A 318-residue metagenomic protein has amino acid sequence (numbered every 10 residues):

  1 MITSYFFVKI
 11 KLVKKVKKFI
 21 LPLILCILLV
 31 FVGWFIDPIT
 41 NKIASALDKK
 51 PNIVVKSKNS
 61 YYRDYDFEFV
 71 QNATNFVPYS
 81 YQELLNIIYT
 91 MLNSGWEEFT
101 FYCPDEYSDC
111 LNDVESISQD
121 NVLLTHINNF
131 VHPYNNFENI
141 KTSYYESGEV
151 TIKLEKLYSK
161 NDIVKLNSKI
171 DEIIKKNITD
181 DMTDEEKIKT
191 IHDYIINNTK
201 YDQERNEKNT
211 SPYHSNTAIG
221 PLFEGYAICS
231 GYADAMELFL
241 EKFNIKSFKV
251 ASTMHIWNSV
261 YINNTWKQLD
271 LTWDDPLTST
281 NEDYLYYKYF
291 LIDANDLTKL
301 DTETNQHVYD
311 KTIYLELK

Functional and structural regions predicted by a protein language model:
Y5-F7, F19, F35, F239: Aromatic (phenylalanine/tyrosine) cluster motif
F7-L29: N-terminal Sec-pathway targeting helices
W34-T151: Intrinsically disordered, low-complexity N-terminal segments that are enriched in acidic
L157-Y158, N197-D202, N206, I228-C229 (+2 more regions): Solvent-exposed loop/turn segments at secondary-structure junctions within structured extracellular/periplasmic domains
S159-P221: Secondary-structure boundary elements
A218-G231: A short, highly charged nucleic-acid-interacting micro-segment common to nuclease and nuclease-linked defense proteins
S230-L297: Hydrophobic/aromatic-rich core segments of domains that either
E282-K318: Low-complexity, Gly/Ser/Thr/Pro-rich intrinsically disordered linker/tail segments
